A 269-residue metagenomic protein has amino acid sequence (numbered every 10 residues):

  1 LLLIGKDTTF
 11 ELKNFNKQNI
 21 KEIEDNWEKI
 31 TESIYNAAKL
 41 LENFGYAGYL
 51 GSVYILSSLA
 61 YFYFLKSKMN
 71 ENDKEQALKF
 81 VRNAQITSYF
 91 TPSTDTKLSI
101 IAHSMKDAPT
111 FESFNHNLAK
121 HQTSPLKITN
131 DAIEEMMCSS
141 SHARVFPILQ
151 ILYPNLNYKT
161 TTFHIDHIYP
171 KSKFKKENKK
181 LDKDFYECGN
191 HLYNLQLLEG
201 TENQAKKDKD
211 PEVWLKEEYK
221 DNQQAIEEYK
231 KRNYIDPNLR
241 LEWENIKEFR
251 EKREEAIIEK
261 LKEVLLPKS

Functional and structural regions predicted by a protein language model:
L1-S58: Polyanionic (Asp/Glu-rich) segments that form extended negatively charged tracts
N26-G48, Y61-K66, S124-N130, K173-K180: Short amphipathic alpha-helical segments and their helix-coil junctions
N43-Y54, K68-D73, F185-E187: Structural motif
K74-I168, S172-K173: Aromatic-lined ligand-binding clefts that engage carbohydrates, nucleic acids, or primary amines
N157-L181, V213-N222: Active/binding-pocket-proximal capping segment
E177-Y193: Short linker/helix segments within small regulatory modules
C188-K220: Short Cys/His-centered divalent metal-binding micro-motifs
I226-S269: C-terminal, well-folded lobe of enzymatic/effector domains
